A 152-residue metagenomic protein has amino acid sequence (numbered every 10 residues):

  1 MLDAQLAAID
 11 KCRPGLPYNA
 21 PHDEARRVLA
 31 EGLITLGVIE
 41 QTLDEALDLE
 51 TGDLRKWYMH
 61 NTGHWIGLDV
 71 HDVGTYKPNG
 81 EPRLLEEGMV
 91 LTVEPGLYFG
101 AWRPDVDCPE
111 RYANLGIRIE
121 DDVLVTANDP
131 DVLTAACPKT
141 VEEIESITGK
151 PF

Functional and structural regions predicted by a protein language model:
M1-F152: Active-site neighborhoods and metal-handling regions in enzymes and metal-associated proteins
